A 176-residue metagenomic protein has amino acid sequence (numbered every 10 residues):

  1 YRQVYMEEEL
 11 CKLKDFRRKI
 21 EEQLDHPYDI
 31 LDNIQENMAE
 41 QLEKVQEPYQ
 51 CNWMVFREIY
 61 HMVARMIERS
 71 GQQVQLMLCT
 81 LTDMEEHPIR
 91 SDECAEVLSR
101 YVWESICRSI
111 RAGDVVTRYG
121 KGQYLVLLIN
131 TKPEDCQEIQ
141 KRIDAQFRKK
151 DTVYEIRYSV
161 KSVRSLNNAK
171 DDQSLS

Functional and structural regions predicted by a protein language model:
Y1-M66: Signal-transducing coiled-coil linker helices
M6-E8, I20, S91, G113 (+1 more regions): Intrinsic disorder/low-complexity signal
R18, E22, Y28, D32-Q35 (+7 more regions): Charge-rich, low-complexity amphipathic helices in intrinsically disordered tails/linkers adjacent to domains
A39-A64, E68-L78, T82-C107, T117-K121 (+2 more regions): Conserved long alpha-helical elements within nucleotide-processing catalytic cores of c-di-GMP signaling and class III
L98-L175: GGDEF/GGEEF active-site signature
